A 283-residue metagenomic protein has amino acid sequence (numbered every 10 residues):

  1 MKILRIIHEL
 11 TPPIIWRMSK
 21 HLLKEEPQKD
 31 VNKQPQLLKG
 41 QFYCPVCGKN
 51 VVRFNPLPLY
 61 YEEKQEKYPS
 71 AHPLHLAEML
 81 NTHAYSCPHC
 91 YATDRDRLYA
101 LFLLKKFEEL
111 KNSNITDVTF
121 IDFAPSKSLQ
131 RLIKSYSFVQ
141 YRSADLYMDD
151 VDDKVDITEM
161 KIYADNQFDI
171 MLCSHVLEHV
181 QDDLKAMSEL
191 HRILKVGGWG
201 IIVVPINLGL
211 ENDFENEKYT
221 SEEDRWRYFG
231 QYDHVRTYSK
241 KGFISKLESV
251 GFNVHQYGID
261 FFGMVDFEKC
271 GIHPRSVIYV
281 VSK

Functional and structural regions predicted by a protein language model:
L4-N166, G258-S282: Conserved N-terminal segment of class I S-adenosyl-L-methionine
K20-H21, D169-I170, S221-D224: A short alpha-helix capping/helix-coil boundary motif
D30-F42, K49, Q181-L190, K195 (+1 more regions): S-adenosyl-L-methionine-dependent methyltransferase catalytic module, highlighting the catalytic core
H75, S174, Q231: Conserved short-loop catalytic and cofactor-binding motifs
D117, D169-I170, G198: The start of beta-strands in P-loop NTPase/AAA+ ATPase cores
L146, C173, P205-N207: An acidic- and aromatic-residue-enriched active-site/binding cleft used to recognize and process polar
Y163, M171-L172: Hydrophobic beta-strand segment of the Class I
H175-H179: A short His-aromatic
